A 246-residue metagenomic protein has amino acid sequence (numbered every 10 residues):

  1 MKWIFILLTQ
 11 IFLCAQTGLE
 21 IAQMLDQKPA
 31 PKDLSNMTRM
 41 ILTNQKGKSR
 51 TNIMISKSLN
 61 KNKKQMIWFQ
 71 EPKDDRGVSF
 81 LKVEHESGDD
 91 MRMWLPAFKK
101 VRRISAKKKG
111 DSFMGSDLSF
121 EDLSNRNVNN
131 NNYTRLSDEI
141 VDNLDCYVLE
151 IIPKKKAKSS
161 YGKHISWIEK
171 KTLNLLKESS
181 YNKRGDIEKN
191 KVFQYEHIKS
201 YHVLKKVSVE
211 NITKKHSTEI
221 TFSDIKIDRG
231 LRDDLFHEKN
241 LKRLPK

Functional and structural regions predicted by a protein language model:
W3-L13: Sec-dependent N-terminal signal peptides
Q16-D33, R39-I41, K48-R50, D75 (+3 more regions): Flexible, processing/modification-adjacent segments and terminal tails in exported/periplasmic/extracellular proteins
L25, M54-L59, V192-I198: Extended lipid/amphipathic-ligand handling interfaces
L34, T38, Q65-I67, M91 (+3 more regions): One face of beta-strands
S35, K61-N62, H85-D89, T172-L175 (+1 more regions): A short, compositionally biased
M37-D75, T134, L173: N-terminal, post-signal-peptide region of Sec/Tat-exported proteins
S58-N62, S137-D145, I198-S200: Short, ordered beta-strand-loop transition motifs
L81, D111-F113, S119-R126, D145-H237: Gly/Pro-enriched, hydrophobic low-complexity segments that function as extracytoplasmic propeptides/linkers
